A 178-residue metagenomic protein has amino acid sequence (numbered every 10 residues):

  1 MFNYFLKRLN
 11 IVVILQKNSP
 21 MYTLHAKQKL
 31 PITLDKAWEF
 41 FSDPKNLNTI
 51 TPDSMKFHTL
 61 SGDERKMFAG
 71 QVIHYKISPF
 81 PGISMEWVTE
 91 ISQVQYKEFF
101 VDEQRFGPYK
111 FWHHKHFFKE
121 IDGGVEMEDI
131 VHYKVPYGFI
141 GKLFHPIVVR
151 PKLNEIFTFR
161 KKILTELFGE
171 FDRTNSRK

Functional and structural regions predicted by a protein language model:
M1-F2, L9: Intrinsically disordered, low-complexity segments enriched in serine/proline and basic residues
F5, I14-F68: Hydrophobic ligand-binding cavity/cleft-lining segments
T23-H25, S84-V88, F111-H114: Short, surface-exposed coil-to-beta transition loops
H25-P31, K76, E90, F117-K119 (+1 more regions): Generic structural detector for well-ordered beta-strands
L30-I32, P79-P81, Q93, P108 (+1 more regions): Beta-strand elements of well-folded, non-transmembrane domains
T33-L34, S92-F99, F117-E126: A short, structured loop/turn motif at beta-sheet edges
T59-F106, F159-N175: Glycine-rich portal/gate segments that line the openings of hydrophobic small-molecule binding cavities
Q104-E155, N175: Beta-strand/loop substructures that line and gate deep hydrophobic ligand-binding cavities in soluble
